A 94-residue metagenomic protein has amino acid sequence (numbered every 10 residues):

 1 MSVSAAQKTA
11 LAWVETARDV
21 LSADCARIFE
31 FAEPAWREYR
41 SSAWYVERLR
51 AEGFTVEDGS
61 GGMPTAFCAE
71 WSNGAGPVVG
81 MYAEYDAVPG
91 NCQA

Functional and structural regions predicted by a protein language model:
V3-A94: Acidic/His- and Gly-rich active-site-bordering loop/insert found across diverse amide/peptide-bond hydrolases
